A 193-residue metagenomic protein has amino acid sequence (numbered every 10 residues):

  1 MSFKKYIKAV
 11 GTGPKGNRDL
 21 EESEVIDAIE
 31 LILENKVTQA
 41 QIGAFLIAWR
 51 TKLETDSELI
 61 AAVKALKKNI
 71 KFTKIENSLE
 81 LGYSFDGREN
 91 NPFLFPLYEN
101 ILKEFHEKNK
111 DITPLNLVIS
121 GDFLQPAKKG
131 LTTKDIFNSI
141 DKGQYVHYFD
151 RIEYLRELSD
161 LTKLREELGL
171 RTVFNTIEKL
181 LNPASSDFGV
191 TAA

Functional and structural regions predicted by a protein language model:
M1-P92: Acidic, glycine/proline-rich low-complexity segments that act as flexible tails and inter-domain linkers
N17-L20, V37, Q125, K129 (+1 more regions): Short, contiguous, pocket-lining structural segments that sit at or immediately flank catalytic/ligand-binding sites
E30-E34, Y98-K103, L170-K179: Structured alpha-helical segments in the cores of large, soluble enzyme domains
F45, F137, E178: Residue-level signal for inorganic ion chemistry
T51-E58, H106-L117, S185-D187: Short helix-capping/linker segments at secondary-structure and domain boundaries
I75-Y148: A generic, well-ordered mixed alpha/beta core segment in the N-terminal half of proteins
I140-A193: Phosphate/diphosphate-binding glycine-rich loops and adjacent basic-rich segments that engage nucleotide
